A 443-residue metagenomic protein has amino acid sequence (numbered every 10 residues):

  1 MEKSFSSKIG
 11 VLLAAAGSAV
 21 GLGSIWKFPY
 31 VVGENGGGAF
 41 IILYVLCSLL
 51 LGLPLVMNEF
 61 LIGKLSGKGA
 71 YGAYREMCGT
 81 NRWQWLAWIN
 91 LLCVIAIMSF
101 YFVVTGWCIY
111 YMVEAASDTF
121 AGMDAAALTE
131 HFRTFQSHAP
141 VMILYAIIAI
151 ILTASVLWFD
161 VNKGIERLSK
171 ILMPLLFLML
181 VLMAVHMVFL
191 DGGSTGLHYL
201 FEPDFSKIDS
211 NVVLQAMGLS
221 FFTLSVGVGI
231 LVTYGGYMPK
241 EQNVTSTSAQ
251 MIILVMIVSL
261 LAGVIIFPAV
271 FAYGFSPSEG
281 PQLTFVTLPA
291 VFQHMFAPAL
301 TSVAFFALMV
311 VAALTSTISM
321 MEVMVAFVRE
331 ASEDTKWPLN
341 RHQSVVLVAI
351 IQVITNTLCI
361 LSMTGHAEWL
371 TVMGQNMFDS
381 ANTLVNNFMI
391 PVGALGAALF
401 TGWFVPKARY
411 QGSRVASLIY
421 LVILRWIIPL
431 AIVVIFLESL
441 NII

Functional and structural regions predicted by a protein language model:
M1-W26, L55-F60, K64-M77, N81-W88 (+2 more regions): Membrane-interface "cap" regions at the ends of multi-pass membrane proteins
E2-F5, E166, K170-L314, I318 (+1 more regions): Membrane-embedded translocation segments of transport machinery
K3, V32-N58, V141-M142, N386-G393: Extracellular loop-to-transmembrane helix junctions
K3, Y30-N35, L65, A70-I89 (+6 more regions): Inter-helical loop and helix-membrane interface segments of multi-pass membrane transporters/permeases
S4, I9-L12, S18, I143-L144 (+5 more regions): Loop-to-transmembrane helix boundary motifs in multi-pass membrane proteins
S4-A15, F40-L43, R82-I95, L144-A149 (+6 more regions): Select transmembrane alpha-helical segments in multipass membrane proteins
S7-C47, V232-G235, T245-A249, I253-M256 (+1 more regions): Transmembrane helix-boundary motif of multi-pass solute transporters/channels
L86-I89, K336-A349, F378-I432: C-terminal membrane-solvent junction of multi-pass transporters and transport-like membrane proteins
